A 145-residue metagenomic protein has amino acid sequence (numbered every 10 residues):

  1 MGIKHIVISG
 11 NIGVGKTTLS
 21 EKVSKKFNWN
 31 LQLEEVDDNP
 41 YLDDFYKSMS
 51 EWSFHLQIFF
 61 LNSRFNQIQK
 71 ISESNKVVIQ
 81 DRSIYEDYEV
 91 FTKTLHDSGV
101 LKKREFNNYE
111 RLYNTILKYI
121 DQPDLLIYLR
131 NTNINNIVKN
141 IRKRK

Functional and structural regions predicted by a protein language model:
G2-H5, N75: Pre-Walker A (Motif I) flank of P-loop NTPase domains
I8: Hydrophobic anchor at the beta1->P-loop junction of P-loop NTPases
N11: P-loop (Walker A) phosphate-binding loop of NTP-binding proteins
K16: Conserved lysine of the Walker
L19, V23: Hydrophobic positions on the alpha1 helix immediately C-terminal to the Walker A/P-loop
K25-S63: Conserved substrate/cofactor phosphate-moiety recognition/catalytic segment in nucleotide-dependent phosphotransferases
R64-R104: A basic- and aromatic-enriched beta-loop-alpha substructure that forms the phosphate/nucleotide- and DNA/RNA-contacting
V90-K145: A glycine- and Lys/Arg-enriched "phosphate-lid" helix/loop adjacent to the NTP-binding pocket of small-molecule kinases
